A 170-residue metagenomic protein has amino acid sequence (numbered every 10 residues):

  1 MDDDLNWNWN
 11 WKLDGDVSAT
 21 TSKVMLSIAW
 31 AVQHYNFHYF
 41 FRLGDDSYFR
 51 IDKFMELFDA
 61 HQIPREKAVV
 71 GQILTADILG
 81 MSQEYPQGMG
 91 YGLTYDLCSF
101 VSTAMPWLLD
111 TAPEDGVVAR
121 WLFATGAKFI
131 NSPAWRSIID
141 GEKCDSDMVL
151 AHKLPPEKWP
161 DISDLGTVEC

Functional and structural regions predicted by a protein language model:
M1, S27, R42-D46, G71-T75 (+4 more regions): Active-site-proximal beta-strand/loop segments in catalytic clefts of secreted hydrolases
M1-H38, Y48-D52, T75-M81: Active-site-proximal specificity loops/subdomain of glycosyltransferases
W11-V17, G44, Q87, M105-L108: Second-shell loop/turn segments in exported
S18-S22, D45-Y48, G92, L109-G116: Soluble non-cytosolic domains of exported or imported proteins
M25, R50-D52, P86-T103: Conserved nucleotide-sugar donor-binding and metal-coordinating catalytic region shared by glycosyltransferases
L26-Q72, P106-T111: GT-A fold catalytic core of metal-dependent nucleotide-sugar glycosyltransferases, centered on the diacidic
Y39, D77-G92, L108-D110, M148: A recurrent flexible, glycine/aromatic-enriched loop bordering the glycosyltransferase active site that acts as
L108-C170: C-terminal catalytic/acceptor-binding lobe
